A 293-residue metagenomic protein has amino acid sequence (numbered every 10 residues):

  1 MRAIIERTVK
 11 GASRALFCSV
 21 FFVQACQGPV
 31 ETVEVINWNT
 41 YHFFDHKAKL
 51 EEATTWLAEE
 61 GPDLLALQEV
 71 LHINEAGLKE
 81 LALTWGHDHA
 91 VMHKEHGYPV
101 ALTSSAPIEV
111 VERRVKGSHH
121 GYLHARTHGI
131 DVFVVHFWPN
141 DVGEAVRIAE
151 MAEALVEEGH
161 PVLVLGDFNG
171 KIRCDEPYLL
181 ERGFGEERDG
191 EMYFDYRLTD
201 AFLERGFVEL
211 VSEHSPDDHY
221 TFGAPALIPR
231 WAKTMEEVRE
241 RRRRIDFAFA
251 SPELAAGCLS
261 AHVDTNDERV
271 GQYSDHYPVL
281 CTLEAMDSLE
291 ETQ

Functional and structural regions predicted by a protein language model:
M1-V9: N-terminal secretory signal peptides that target proteins for export/translocation
I4, S13, C26-L81, E284-Q293: N-terminal, active-site-proximal structural segment of metallo-dependent hydrolase catalytic domains
V35-L50, W138-N140, E181-R182, E186-G190: Acidic/histidine-rich helix-loop elements that form or flank divalent-metal/phosphate-binding sites at the catalytic
W38-T40, E69-V70, F137, D167-F168 (+1 more regions): Active-site metal-binding loops of divalent metal-dependent hydrolases
L64, Q68-E144, V263: Structured beta-strand-rich core segments of catalytic domains in phosphoester-bond hydrolases
L65-Q68, Y98, L163-D167, E209-E213: Active-site neighborhood of phospho(di)ester-bond hydrolases with catalytic His/Asp-centered motifs
R113-R114, V156-G159, C174-Q293: Metal-dependent phosphoester-hydrolase catalytic domains
E144-R173: His/acidic metal-ligating clusters that form di-metal
